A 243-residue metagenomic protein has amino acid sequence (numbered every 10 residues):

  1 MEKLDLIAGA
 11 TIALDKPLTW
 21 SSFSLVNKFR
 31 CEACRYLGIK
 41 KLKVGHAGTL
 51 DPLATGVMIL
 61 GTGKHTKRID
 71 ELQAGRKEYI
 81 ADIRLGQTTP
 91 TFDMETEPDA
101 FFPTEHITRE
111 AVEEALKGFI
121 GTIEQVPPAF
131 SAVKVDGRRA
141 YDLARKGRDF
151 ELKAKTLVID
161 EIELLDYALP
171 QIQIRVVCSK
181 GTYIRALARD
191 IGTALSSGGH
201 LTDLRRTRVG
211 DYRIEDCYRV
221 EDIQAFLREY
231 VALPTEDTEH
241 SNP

Functional and structural regions predicted by a protein language model:
M1-P243: Catalytic/RNA-binding core of pseudouridine synthases
